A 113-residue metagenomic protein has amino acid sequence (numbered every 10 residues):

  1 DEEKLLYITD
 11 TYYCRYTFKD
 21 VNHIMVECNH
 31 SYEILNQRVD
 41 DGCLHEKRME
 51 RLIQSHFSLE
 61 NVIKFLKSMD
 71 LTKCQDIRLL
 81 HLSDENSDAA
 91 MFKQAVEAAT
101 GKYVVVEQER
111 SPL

Functional and structural regions predicted by a protein language model:
D1-H23: Core dinuclear metal-dependent hydrolase active-site scaffold
F18-R110: Cap/insert and terminal regions of metallo-dependent hydrolase folds
L113: C-terminal catalytic and target-recognition region of SAM-dependent MTase-like enzymes, primarily methyltransferases
